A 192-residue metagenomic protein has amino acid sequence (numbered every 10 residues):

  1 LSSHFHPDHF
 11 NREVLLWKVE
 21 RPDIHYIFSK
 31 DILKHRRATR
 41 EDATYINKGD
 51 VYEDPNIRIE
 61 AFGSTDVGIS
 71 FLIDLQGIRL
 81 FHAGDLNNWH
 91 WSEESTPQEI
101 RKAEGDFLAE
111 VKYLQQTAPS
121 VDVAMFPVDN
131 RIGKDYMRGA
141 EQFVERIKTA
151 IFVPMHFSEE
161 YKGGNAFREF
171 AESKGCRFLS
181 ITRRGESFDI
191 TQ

Functional and structural regions predicted by a protein language model:
L1-K34, Y113-M125: Active-site metal-binding motif and surrounding structural segment of the metallo-beta-lactamase
H4-F5, D31-I32, S64, A83-W89 (+2 more regions): Active-site metal-binding loops of divalent metal-dependent hydrolases
D8-E13, S92, K134-Y136: Active-site-adjacent loop/helix micro-motif of nuclease/hydrolase catalytic cores
R12-V19, S70, V111-Q115, A140-V144 (+1 more regions): Short amphipathic alpha-helical segments and helix-helix/interface helices
H25, I78-L80, V123, I151: Structural motif
R37-E53, I132, Y136-Q192: Binuclear metal-ion centers of metallo-dependent hydrolases, dominated by the metallo-beta-lactamase
D42-S120, R183-Q192: Core dinuclear metal-dependent hydrolase active-site scaffold
T96-A103, V123-E145: Active-site-proximal segments of metal-dependent phosphoesterases and phosphodiesterases across multiple
